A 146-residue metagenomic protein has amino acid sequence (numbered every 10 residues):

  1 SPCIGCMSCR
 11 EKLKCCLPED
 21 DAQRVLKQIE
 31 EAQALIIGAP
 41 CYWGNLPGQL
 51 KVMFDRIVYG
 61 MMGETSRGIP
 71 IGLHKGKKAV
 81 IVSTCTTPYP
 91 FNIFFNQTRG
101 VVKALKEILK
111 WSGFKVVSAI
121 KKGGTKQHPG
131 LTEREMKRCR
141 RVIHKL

Functional and structural regions predicted by a protein language model:
S1-M62, S118-L146: N-terminal beta1-alpha1-beta2 submodule of the flavodoxin-like/Rossmannoid cofactor-binding fold
E64-W111: Short, glycine-/small-residue-rich phosphate/pyrophosphate-handling segment
S112-V116: Internal alpha/beta core interface subdomains
